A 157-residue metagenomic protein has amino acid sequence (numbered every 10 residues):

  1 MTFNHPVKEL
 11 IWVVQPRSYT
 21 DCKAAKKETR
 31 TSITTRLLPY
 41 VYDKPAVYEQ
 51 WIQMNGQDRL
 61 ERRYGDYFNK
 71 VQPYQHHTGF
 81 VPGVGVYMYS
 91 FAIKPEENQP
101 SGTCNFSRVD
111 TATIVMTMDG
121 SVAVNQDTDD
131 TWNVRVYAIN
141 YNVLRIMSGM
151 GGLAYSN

Functional and structural regions predicted by a protein language model:
M1-N157: Flexible assembly/topogenesis modules
